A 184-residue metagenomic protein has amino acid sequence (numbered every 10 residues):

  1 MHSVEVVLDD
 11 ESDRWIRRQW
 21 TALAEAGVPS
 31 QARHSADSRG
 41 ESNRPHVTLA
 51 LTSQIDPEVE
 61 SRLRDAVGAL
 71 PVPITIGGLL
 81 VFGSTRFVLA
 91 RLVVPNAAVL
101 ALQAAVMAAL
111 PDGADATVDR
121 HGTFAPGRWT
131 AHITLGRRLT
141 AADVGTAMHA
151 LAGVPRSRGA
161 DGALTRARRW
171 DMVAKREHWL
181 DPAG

Functional and structural regions predicted by a protein language model:
M1-I74, A98-R158, E177-G184: Basic, often amphipathic N-terminal segments
V4, I74-L79, A90, A167-R169: Generic structural hydrophobic/aromatic packing signal, biased to beta-strands
L79-S84, G162-H178: Glycine-rich beta-strand-turn "strand-cap" elements at beta-sheet edges
T85-F87, R120: Charge-rich, low-complexity N-terminal segments
V88, L92-P95: Hydrophobic alpha-helical segments that drive targeting, anchoring, or assembly
